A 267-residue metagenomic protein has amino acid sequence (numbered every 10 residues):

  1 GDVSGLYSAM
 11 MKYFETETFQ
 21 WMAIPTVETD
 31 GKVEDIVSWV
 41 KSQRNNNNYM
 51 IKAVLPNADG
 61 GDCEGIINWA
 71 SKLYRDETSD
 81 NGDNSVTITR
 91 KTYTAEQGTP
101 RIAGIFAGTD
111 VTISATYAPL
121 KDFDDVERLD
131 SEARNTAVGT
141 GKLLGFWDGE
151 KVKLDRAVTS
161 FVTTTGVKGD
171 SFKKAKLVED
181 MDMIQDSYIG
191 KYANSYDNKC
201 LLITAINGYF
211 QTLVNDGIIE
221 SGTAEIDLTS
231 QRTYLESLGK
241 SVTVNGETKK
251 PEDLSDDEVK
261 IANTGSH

Functional and structural regions predicted by a protein language model:
G1-A118: Extracellular Cys-Trp
R101, I105-R128, E132-H267: Structured, hydrophobic secondary-structure cores that serve as assembly/anchoring elements
